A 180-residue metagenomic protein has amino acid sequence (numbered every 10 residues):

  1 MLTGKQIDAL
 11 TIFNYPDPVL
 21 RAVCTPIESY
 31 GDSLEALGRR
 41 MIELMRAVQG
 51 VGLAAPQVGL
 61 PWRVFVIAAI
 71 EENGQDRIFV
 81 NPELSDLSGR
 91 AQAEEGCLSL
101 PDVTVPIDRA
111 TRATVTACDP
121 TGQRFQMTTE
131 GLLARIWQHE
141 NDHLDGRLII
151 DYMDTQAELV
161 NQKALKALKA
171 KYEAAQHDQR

Functional and structural regions predicted by a protein language model:
M1-Q138, H143-R180: Active-site rim/adjacent substrate-binding subdomains
